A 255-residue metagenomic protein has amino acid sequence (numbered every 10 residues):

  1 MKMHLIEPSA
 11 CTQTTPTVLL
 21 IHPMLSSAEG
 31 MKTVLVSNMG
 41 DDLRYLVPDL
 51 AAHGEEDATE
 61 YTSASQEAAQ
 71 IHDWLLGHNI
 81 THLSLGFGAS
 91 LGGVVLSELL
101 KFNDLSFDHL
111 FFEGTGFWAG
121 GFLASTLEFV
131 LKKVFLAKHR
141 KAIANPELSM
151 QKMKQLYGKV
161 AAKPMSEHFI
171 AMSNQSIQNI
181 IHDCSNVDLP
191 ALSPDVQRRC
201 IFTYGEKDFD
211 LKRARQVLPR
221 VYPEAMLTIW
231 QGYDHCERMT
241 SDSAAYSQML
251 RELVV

Functional and structural regions predicted by a protein language model:
E7-D57: Conserved HGGG/HGGXW glycine-rich cap/lid loop of the alpha/beta-hydrolase fold
L46-L85: Active-site loop/oxyanion-hole signature of alpha/beta-hydrolase fold enzymes
F87-L96: Gly/Ala-rich beta-loop-alpha elbow adjacent to hydrolase catalytic centers
K101, F107-K138: Flexible "cap/lid" loop of the alpha/beta hydrolase fold
F122-L123, R140-P194: Conserved alpha/beta-hydrolase catalytic His-Asp/Glu region
V196, F202-Y204: Short beta-strand/loop motif that positions the catalytic acidic residue of the alpha/beta-hydrolase fold
E206-L211, C236: Acidic catalytic loop of the alpha/beta-hydrolase fold
Y233-A244: Catalytic histidine-centered segment of alpha/beta-hydrolase-like enzymes
